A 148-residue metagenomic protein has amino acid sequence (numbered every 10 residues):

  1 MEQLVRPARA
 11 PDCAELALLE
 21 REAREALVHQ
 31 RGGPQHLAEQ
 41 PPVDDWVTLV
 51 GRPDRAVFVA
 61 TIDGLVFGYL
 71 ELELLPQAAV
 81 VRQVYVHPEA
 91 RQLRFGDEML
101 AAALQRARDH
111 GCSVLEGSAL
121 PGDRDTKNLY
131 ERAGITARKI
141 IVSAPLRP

Functional and structural regions predicted by a protein language model:
M1-A14, P148: Conserved N-terminal entry element of GNAT/NAT acetyltransferase domains
R21-W46: Conserved GNAT-fold acetyl-CoA-binding loop/helix
D45-V59, V80: A short helix-loop-beta-strand connector motif used in the catalytic cores of GNAT acetyltransferases and, in some
V59, L65-E73, V80: Conserved beta-strand in the GNAT
E73-R82, R91, A137-K139: A conserved beta-turn-beta hairpin within the catalytic core of GNAT-like acetyltransferases that forms part
P88-R91, E116-T126, S143-R147: Conserved beta-strand-loop-alpha-helix junction that forms the acyl-donor binding cleft
L93, D97, P121-K139: Conserved active-site alpha-helix within GNAT-family acetyltransferase domains
A107-A119: Conserved GNAT acetyl-CoA-binding A-motif
